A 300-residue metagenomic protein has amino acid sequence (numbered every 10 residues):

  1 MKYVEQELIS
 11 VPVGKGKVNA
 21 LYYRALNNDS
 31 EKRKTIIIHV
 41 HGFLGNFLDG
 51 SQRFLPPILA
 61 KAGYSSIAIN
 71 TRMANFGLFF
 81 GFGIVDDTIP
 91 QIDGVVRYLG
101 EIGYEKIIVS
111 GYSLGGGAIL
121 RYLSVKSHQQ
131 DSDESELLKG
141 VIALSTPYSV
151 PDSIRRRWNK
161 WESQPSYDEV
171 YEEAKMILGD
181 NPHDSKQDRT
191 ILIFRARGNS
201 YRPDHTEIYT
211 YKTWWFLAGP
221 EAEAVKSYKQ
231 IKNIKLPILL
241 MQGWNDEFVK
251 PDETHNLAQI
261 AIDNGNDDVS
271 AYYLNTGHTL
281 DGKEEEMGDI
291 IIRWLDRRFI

Functional and structural regions predicted by a protein language model:
M1-E31: N-terminal cap/lid segment of alpha/beta-hydrolase-fold proteins
L26-N75: Short, surface-exposed "cap/lid" segments of acyl-processing enzymes
Q52, K226-S227, L236, K250-A261: Short alpha-helix in the alpha/beta-hydrolase fold that links the catalytic acid
R72-I108: Catalytic nucleophile-loop/oxyanion-hole region of alpha/beta-hydrolase and closely related hydrolase-like folds
Y104-K175: Primarily recognizes the serine-hydrolase "nucleophile elbow" in alpha/beta-hydrolase and SGNH/GDSL folds
I234, L240-Q242, D246: Short beta-strand/loop motif that positions the catalytic acidic residue of the alpha/beta-hydrolase fold
N245-V249, T279: Acidic catalytic loop of the alpha/beta-hydrolase fold
L274-M287: Catalytic histidine-centered segment of alpha/beta-hydrolase-like enzymes
